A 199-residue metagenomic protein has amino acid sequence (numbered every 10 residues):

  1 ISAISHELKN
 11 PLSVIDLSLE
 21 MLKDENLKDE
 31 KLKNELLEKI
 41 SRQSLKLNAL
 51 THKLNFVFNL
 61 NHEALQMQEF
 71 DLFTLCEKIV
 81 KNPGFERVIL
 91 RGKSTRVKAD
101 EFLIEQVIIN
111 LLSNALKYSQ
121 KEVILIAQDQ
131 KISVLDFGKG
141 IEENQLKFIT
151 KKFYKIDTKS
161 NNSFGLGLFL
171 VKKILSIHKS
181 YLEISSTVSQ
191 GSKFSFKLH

Functional and structural regions predicted by a protein language model:
L19, K23-E30: Short acidic helix/loop segment immediately C-terminal to the autophosphorylated histidine in two-component histidine
K39-L47: Short alpha-helical segment of the dimerization/phosphotransfer core of two-component systems
L60-Q66, G92, R96-A99: Conserved micro-motifs of the catalytic ATP-binding
E122-K131: Short beta-strand/loop element within the Bergerat-fold HATPase_c
I141-F153: Short conserved segment of the HATPase_c
